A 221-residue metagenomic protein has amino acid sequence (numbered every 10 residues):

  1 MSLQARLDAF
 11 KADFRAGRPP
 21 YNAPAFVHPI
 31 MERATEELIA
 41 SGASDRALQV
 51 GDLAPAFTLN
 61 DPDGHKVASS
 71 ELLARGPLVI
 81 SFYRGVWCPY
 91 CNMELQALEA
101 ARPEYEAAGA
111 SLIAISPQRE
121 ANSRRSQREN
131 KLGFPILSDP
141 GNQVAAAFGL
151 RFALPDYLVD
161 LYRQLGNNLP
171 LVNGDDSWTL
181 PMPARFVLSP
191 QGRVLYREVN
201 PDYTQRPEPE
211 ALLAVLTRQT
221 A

Functional and structural regions predicted by a protein language model:
M1-R75, S177-A221: Non-globular targeting/processing and membrane-anchoring segments
S69-L98: Short active-site neighborhood of thiol/selenol oxidoreductases, capturing the structured segment around
C88, E120-A121, R206: Loop/helix-junction capping segments adjacent to catalytic residues or to phosphate/diphosphate-binding pockets
E94-A147: Structural microenvironment flanking redox-active thiols in thiol-disulfide oxidoreductases
E129, L150, V215-R218: Residues within well-ordered alpha-helical secondary structure of globular protein domains
D139-Q205: Thiol/selenol-based redox catalytic cores and closely related redox-interacting motifs
